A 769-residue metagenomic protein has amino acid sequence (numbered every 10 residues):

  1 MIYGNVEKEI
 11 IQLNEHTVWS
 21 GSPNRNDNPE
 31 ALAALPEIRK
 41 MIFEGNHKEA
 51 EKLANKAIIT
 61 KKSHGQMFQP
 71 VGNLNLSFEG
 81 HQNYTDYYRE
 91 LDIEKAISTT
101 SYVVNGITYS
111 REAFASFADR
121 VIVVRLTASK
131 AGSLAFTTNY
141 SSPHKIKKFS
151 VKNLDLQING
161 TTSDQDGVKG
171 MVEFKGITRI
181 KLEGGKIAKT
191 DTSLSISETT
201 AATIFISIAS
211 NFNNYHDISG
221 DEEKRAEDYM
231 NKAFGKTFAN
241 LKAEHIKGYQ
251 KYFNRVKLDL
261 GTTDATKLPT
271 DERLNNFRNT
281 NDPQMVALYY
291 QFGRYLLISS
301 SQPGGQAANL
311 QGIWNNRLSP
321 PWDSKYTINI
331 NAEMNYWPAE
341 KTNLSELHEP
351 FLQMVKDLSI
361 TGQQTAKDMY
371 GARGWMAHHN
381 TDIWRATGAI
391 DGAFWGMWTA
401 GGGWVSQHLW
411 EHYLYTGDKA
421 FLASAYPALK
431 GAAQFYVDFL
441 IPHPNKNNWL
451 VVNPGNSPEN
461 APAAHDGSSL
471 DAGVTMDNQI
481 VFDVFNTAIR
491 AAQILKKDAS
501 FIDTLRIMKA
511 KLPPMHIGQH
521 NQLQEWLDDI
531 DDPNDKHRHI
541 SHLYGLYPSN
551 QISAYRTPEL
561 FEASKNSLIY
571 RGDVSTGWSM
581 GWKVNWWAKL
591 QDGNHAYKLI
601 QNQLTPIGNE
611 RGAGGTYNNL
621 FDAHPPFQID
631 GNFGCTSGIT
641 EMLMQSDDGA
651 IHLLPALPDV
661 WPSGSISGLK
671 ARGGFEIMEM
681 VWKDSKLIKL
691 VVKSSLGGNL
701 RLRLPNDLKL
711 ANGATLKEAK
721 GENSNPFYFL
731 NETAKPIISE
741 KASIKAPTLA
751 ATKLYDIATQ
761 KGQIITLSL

Functional and structural regions predicted by a protein language model:
M1-F394, A400, V405, E411-Y413 (+11 more regions): Aromatic-residue-lined binding/catalytic grooves and analogous aromatic/hydrophobic interfacial grooves in multimeric
M285, D418, N447-W449, D592-H595: Loop/turn elements at helix/coil->beta-strand transitions in domains of secreted/extracellular proteins
G312, N316, L450-P454, P458-N460 (+2 more regions): C-terminal catalytic domain of Rieske-type non-heme iron oxygenases
I330-E340, T399-W410, M476-N486, S541-N550 (+2 more regions): Well-ordered alpha-helical segments within folded domains of soluble proteins
N331, W398-H412, F421-F439, S579 (+3 more regions): Extended, hydrophobic alpha-helical segments in both membrane/secreted and soluble proteins
T342-E346, L409-A425, L440-H443, F485-F501: Inter-helical turn/loop segments and adjacent helix faces that build the functional surface of alpha-helical bundle
G431-A491: Acidic/histidine-rich catalytic neighborhood
D622, L643, D648-A671: Acidic, turn-prone loop/beta-hairpin segments
